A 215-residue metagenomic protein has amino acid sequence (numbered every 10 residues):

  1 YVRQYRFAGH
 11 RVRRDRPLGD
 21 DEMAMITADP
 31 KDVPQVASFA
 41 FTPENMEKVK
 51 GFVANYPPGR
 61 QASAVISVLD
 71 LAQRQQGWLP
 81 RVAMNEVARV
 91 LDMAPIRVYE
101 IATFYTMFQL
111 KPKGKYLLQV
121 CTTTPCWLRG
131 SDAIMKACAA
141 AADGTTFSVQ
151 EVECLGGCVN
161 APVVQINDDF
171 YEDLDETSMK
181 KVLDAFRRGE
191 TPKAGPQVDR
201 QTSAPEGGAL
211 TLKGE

Functional and structural regions predicted by a protein language model:
Y1-M23: N-terminal mitochondrial targeting presequence
D15-E215: Signature of N-terminal electron-transfer/Fe-S-associated modules in redox systems
